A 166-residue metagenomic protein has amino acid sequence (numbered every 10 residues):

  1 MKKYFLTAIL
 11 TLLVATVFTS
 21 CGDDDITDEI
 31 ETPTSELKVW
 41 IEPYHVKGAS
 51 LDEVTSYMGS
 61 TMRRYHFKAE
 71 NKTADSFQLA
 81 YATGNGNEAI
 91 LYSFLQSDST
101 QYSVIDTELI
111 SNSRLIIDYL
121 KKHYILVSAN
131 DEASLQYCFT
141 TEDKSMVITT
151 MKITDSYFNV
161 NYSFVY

Functional and structural regions predicted by a protein language model:
M1-Y4, G22: Positively charged n-region of N-terminal signal peptides that target proteins for export
L6-L12: Sec-dependent N-terminal signal peptides
L12-A15, T34, E88, D118 (+2 more regions): Generic detection of intrinsically disordered/low-complexity segments and helix-coil linkers/edges
T16-S20: C-terminal motif of bacterial Sec signal peptides marking the signal peptidase cleavage site
G22-D118, K122, Y166: Short helix/turn-capping signatures at newly exposed starts of structured segments
T100-Y166: Extracytoplasmic electrostatic interaction patches
